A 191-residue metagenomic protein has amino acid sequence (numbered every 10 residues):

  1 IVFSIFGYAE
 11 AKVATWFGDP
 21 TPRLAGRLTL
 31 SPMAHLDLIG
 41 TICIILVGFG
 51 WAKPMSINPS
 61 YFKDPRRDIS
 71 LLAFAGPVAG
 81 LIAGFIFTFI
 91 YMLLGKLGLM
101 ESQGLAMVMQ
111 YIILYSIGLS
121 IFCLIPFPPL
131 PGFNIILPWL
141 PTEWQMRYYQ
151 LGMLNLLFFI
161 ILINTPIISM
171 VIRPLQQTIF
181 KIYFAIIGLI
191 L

Functional and structural regions predicted by a protein language model:
I1-L191: Hydrophobic transmembrane alpha-helices and their immediate loop junctions in multi-pass integral membrane proteins
